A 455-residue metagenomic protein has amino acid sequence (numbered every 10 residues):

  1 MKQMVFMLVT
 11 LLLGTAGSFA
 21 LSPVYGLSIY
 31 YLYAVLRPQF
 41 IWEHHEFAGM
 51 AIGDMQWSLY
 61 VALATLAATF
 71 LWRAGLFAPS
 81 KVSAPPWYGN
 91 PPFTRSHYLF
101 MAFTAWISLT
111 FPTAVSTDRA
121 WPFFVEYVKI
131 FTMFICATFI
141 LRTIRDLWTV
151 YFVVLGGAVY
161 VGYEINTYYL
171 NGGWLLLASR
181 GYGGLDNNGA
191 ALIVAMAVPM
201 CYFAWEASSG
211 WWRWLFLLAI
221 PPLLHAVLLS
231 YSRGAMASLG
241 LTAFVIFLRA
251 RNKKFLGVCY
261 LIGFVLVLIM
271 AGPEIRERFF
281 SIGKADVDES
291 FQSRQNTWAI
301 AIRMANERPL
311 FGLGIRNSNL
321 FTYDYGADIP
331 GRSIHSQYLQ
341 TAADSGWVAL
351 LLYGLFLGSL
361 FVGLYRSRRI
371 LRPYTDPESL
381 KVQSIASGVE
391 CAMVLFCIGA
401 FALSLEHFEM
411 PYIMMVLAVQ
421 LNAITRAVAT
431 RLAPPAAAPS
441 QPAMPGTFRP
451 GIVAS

Functional and structural regions predicted by a protein language model:
M1-S108, D118, P122, R142-F152 (+4 more regions): Transmembrane signal-anchor hairpin modules in multi-pass inner-membrane enzymes, especially those that act on
K2, A51-Y60, P122-F123, Y182-A195 (+4 more regions): Membrane-interface micro-motifs in multi-pass membrane enzymes
T10-F19, A64-T69, F100-P112, V128-C136 (+10 more regions): Alpha-helical transmembrane segments of multi-pass inner-membrane proteins
L32-W42, A342-S345, S379-N422: Membrane helix-loop boundary segments at the extracytoplasmic
F70-G75, Y163, H225-S230, F247-E289 (+4 more regions): A membrane-periplasm/extracellular boundary helix in multi-pass inner-membrane enzymes that assemble envelope glycans
D118, P122, Y231-G234, R332-S336 (+1 more regions): Membrane-interface catalytic loops of GT-C/OST-like multi-pass glycosylation enzymes that act
L175-L176, G181-G183, P273-I275, G283-S345 (+2 more regions): Long extracytoplasmic/lumenal interhelical loops at the membrane interface of multi-pass membrane proteins
F255, Y260, S345-V394, L417 (+1 more regions): Hydrophobic transmembrane alpha-helices and their immediate junctions
